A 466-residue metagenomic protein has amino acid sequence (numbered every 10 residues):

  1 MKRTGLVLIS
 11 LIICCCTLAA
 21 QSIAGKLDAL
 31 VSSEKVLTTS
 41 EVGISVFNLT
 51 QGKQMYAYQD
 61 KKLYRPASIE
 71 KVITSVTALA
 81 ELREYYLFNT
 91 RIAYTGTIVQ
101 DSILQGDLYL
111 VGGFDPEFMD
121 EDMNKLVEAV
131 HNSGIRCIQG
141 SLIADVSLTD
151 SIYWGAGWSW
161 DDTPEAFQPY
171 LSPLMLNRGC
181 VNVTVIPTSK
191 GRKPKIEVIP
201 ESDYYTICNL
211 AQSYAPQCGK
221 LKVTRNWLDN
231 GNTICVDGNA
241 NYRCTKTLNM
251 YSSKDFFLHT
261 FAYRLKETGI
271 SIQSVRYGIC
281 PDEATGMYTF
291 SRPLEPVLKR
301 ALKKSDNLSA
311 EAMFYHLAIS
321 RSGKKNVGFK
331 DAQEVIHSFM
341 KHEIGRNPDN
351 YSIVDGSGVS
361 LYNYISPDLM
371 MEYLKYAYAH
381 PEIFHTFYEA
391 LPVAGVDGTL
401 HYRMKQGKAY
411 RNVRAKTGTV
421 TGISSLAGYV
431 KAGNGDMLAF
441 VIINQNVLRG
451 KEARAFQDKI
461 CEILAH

Functional and structural regions predicted by a protein language model:
M1-A24: Bacterial Sec-dependent N-terminal signal peptides
A20, Q51, D115-P116, V181 (+6 more regions): Short, glycine-/Ser/Thr-/acidic-enriched flexible segments
A20-K62, N124-G134, H466: Beta-lactamase-like hydrolase cores
A29, S33, E81-P348, I463: Conserved serine DD-peptidase/penicillin-binding transpeptidase domain and beta-lactam-recognizing active-site
S33, M55-Y58, F314-H466: Small-residue-rich helix-loop
I44-V46, T90-I92, A427: Short beta-strand scaffold segments in enzyme catalytic cores
A57-T77: Short active-site loop at a secondary-structure junction that contains or immediately precedes the catalytic residue(s)
